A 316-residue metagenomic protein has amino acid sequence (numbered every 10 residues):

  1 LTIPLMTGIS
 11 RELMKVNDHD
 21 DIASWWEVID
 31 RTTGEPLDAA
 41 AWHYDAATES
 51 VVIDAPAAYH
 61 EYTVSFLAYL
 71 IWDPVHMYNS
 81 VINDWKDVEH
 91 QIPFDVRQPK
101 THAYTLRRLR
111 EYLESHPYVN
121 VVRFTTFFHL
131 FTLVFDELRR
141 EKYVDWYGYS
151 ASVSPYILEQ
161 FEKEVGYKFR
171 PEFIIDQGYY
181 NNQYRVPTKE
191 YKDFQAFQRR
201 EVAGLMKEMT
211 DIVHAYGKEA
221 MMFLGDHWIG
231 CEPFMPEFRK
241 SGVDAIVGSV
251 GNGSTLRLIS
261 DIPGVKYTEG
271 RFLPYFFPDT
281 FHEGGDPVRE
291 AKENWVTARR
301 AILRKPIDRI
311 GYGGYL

Functional and structural regions predicted by a protein language model:
L1-K240: Polysaccharide-binding and catalytic clefts of secreted carbohydrate-active enzymes
R110, R123-F127, T132-V134, Y184-R185 (+2 more regions): Hydrophobic targeting/anchoring helices
